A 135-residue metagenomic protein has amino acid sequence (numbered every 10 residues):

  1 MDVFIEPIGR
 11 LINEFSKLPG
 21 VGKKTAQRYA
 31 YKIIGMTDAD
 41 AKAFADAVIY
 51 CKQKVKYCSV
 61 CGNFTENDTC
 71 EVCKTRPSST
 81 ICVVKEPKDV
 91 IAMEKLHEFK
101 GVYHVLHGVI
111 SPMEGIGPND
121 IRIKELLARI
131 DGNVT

Functional and structural regions predicted by a protein language model:
D2-I8, K17, A30-V90: Cys/His-rich Zn2+-binding cysteine-cluster or related metal-binding knuckle/ribbon modules and their
A26, K74-T135: Extended interfacial segments that mediate partner engagement and assembly in macromolecular machines
